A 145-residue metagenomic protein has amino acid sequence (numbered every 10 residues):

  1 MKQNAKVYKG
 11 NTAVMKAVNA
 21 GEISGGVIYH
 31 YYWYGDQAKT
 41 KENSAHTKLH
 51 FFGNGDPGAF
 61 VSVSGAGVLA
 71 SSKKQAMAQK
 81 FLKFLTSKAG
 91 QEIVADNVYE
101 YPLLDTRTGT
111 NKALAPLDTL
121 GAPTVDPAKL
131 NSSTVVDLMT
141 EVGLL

Functional and structural regions predicted by a protein language model:
M1-F52: Ligand-binding pocket segment of bilobal, Venus flytrap-like solute-binding proteins
Y8-T12, V27, S71-A76, K88 (+1 more regions): Soluble non-cytosolic domains of exported or imported proteins
K16, A20, A76-K83, E92 (+1 more regions): Solvent-exposed, polar/charged alpha-helical surfaces in well-ordered, non-transmembrane soluble domains, broadly
N19-A20, K41-S44, A59-V61, K73-A76: Extracellular/periplasmic catalytic domains that process cell-envelope and extracellular macromolecules
H30-Y34, G55-P57, S72-K73, S87-Q91: Solvent-exposed loop/turn segments at secondary-structure junctions within structured extracellular/periplasmic domains
H46-G67, S72: Flexible, solvent-exposed loop/hinge segments that line or gate ligand/substrate-binding clefts
S64-A122: Mature extracytoplasmic/periplasmic domains
G109-L145: Extracellular/periplasmic bilobal clamshell ligand-binding domains
